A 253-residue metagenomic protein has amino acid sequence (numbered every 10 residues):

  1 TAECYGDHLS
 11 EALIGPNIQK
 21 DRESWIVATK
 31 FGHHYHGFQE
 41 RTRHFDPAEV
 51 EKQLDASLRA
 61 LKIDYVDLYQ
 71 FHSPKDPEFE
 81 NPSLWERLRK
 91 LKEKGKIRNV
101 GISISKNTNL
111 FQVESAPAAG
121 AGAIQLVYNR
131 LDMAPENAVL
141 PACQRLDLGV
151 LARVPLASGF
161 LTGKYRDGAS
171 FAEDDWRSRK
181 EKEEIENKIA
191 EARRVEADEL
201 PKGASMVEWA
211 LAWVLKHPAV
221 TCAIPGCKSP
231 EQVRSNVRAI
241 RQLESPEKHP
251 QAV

Functional and structural regions predicted by a protein language model:
T1-E3, A28, Y65-Q70, G101-I102: Short beta-strand segments at enzyme active-site cores
T1-T29: N-terminal binding-site loop/beta-alpha segment at the start of enzyme catalytic domains that lines or forms
S10, V50, L54, N81-L84 (+1 more regions): Aromatic/hydrophobic pocket-lining residues that form the small-molecule binding cavity in soluble enzyme cores
G15-I26, L58-K62, R89-K92, E114-A118: Acidic (Asp/Glu)-rich catalytic clusters
H36-E51, S73-E78, S103: Active-site mouth loops of central-metabolism enzymes
F45-K62, S105-S115, A210: Short, acidic/polar
L58-P77: Active-site groove signature of glycoside hydrolases
P74-A252: Beta/alpha (TIM)-barrel catalytic core signal, keyed to glycine-rich beta->alpha loops juxtaposed to Asp/Glu that bind
